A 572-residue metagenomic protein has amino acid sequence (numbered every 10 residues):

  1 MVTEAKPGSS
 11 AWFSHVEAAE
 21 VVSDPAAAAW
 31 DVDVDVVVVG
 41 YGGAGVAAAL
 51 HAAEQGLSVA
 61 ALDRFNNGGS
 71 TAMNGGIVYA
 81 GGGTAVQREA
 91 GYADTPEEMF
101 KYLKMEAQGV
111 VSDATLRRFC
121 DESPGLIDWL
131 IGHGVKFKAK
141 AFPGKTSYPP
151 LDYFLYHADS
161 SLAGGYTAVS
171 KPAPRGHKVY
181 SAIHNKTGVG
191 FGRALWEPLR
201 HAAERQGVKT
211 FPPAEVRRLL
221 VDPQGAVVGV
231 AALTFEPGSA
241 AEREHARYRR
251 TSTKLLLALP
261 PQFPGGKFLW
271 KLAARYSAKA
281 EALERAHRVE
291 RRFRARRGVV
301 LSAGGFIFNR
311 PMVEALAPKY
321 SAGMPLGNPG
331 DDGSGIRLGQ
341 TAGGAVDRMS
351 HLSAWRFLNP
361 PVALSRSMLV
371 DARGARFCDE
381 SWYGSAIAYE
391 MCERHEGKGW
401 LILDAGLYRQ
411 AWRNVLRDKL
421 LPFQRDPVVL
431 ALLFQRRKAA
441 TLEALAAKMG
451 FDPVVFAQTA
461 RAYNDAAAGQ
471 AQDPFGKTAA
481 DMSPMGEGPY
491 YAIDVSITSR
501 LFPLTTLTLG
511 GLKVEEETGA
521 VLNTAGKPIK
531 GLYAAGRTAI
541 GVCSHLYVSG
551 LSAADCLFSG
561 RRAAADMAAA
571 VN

Functional and structural regions predicted by a protein language model:
M1-V36, E54, T251, S277-A278 (+1 more regions): Extreme N-terminal leader/targeting segments of oxidoreductases
F13, V455-V542: A glycine-rich dinucleotide-binding beta-alpha-beta segment and adjacent secondary-structure elements that constitute
V34-A61: N-terminal Rossmann-like FAD-binding beta1-loop-alpha1 element of flavoenzymes
E54-G75: Glycine-rich FAD pyrophosphate-binding loop
Y79-F119: Glycine-rich active-site loop/strand segments that organize a redox cofactor
C120-V289, A467-A492: Conserved redox-cofactor binding core of oxidoreductases
G190, G238-F357, R562: Glycine-rich loop(s) and the adjacent beta-strand/alpha-helix scaffold that form part
I336, A345-F451: An anion/pyrophosphate-binding glycine-rich loop and adjacent beta-alpha core in soluble alpha-beta enzymes
